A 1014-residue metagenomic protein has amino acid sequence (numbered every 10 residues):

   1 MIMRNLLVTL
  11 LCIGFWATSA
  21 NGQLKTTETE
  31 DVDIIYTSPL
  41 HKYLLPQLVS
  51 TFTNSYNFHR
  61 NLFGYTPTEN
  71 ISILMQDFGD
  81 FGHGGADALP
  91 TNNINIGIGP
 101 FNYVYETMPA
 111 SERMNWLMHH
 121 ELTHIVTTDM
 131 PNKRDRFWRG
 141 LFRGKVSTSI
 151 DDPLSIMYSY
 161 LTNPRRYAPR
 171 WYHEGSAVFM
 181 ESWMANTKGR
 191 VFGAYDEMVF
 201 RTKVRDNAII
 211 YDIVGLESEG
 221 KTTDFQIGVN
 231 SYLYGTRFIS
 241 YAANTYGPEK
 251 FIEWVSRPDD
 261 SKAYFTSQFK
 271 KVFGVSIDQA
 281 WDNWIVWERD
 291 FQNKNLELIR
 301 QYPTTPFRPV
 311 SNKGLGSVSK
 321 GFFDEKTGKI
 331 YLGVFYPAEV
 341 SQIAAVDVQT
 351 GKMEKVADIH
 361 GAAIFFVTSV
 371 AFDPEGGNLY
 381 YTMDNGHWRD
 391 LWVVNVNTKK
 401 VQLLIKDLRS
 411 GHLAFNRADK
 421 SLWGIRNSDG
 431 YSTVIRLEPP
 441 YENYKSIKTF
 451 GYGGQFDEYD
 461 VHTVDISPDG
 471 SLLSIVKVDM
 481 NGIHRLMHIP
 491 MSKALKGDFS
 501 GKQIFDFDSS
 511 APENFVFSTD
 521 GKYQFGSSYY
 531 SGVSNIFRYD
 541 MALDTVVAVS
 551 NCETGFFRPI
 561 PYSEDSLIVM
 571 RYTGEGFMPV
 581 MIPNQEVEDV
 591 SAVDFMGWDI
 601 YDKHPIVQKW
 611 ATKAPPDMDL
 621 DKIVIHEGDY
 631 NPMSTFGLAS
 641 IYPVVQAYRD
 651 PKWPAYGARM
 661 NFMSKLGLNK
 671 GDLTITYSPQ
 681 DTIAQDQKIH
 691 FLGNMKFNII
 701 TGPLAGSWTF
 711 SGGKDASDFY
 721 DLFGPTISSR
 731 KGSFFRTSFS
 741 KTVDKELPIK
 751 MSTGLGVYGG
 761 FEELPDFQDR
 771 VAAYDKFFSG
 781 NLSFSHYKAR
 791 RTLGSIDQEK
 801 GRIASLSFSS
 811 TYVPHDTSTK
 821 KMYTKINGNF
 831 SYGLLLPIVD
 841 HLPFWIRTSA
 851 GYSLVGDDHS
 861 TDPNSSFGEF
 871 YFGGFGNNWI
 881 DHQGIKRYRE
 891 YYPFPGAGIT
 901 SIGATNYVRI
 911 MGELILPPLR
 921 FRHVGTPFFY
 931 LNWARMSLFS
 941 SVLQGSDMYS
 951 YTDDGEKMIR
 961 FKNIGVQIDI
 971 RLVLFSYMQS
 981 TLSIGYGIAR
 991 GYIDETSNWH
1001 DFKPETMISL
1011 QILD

Functional and structural regions predicted by a protein language model:
G22-N163, P169, K221: Juxtacatalytic substrate-recognition/specificity segment
K25-E28, T53, F225-V229, E253-N378 (+2 more regions): Beta/coil-rich, acidic/histidine-enriched accessory regions frequently appended to metallopeptidases
T91, R113-L117, P131-T245, E249 (+1 more regions): Acidic/His/Gly-enriched intrinsically disordered linker/tail segments that often contain short helix/coil "MoRF-like"
N295-G316, V346-T368, M383, V393-A414 (+5 more regions): Multi-bladed beta-propeller domains
Q301, V334, S341, S528 (+2 more regions): Outer-membrane beta-barrel initiation region
S311, D324-E325, Y331-A338, S369-E375 (+11 more regions): Beta-strand C-termini and the immediately following turn/loop, strongest in propeller blades
R538, Y656-S664, Q685-G712, I727-K745 (+7 more regions): Feature captures outer-membrane beta-barrel proteins of Gram-negative bacteria and organelles
S717-D718, P725, T737, D766-L938 (+4 more regions): C-terminal outer-membrane beta-barrel translocator/porin domains of Gram-negative envelope proteins and their
